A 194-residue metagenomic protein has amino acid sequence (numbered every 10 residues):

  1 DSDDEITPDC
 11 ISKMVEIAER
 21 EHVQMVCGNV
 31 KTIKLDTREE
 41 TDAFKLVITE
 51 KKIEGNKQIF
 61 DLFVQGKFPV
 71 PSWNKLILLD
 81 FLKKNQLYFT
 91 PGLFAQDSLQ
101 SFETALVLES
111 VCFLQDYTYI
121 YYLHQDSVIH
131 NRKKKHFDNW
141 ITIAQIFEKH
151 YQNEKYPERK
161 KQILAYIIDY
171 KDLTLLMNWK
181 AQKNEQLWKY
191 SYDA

Functional and structural regions predicted by a protein language model:
S2-C112, Y119-R132: Donor-binding/catalytic cores of nucleotide-activated saccharide and glycerol-phosphate transferases/polymerases
Y122-A194: C-terminal subregions of glycosyltransferases and related glycan-biosynthesis enzymes
